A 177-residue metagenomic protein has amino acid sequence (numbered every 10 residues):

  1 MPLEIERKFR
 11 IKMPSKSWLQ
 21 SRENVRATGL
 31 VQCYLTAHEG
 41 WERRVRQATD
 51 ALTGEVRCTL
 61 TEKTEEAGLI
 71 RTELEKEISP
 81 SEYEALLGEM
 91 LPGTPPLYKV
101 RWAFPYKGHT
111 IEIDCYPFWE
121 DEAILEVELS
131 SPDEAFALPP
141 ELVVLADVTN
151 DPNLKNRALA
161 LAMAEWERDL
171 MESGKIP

Functional and structural regions predicted by a protein language model:
M1-P177: Phosphate-end processing signature that detects enzymes handling 5′-triphosphorylated RNA and polyphosphate
